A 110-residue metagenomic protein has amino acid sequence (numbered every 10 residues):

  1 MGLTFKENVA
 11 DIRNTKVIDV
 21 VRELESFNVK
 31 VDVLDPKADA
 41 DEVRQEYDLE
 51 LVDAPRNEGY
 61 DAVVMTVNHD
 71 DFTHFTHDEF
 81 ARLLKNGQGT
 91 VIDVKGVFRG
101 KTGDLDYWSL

Functional and structural regions predicted by a protein language model:
M1-L110: Structural/interface elements that position substrates and couple domains in central-metabolism enzymes
